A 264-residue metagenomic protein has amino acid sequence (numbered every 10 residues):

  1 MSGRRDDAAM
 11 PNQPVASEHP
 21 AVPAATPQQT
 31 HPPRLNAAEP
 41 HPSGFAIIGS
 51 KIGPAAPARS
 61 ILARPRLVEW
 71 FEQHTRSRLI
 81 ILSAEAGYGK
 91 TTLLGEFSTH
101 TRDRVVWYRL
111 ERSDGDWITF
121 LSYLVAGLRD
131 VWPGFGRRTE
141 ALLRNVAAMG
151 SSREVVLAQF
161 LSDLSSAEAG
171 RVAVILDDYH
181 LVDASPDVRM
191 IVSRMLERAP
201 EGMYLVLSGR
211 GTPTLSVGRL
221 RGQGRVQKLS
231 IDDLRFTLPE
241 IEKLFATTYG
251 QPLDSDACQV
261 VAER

Functional and structural regions predicted by a protein language model:
G3-R4, P11-A46, S50-P54, R66-L67 (+4 more regions): Alpha-helical sensor/transducer elements of the RecA-like P-loop NTPase core
A58-F71: N-terminal pre-P-loop "Q-motif" helix
T75-R76, E168-G170, A199-G202: Short loop/turn elements that form and flank the Walker-type P-loop nucleotide-binding site in RecA-like NTPase cores
L79: Walker A (P-loop) ATP-phosphate-binding motif of ABC ATPase nucleotide-binding domains
L82: Hydrophobic anchor at the beta1->P-loop junction of P-loop NTPases
A86-Y88, T92-V172, L181-D183, K228 (+1 more regions): Conserved phosphate-binding/catalytic loops and adjacent sensor/switch elements of nucleotide-binding enzymes, spanning
D177-D178: Walker B catalytic acidic pair
